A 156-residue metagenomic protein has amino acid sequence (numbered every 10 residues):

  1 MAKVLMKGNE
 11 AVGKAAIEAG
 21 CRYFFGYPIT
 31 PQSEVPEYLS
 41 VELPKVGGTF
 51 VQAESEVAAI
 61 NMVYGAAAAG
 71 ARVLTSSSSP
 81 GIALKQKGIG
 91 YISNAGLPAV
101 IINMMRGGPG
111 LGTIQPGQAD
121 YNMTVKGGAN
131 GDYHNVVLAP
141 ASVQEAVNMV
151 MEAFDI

Functional and structural regions predicted by a protein language model:
M1-G127, H134, S142, M151: Thiamine diphosphate
P140-I156: Internal gly/pro-rich beta-alpha loop/helix module that stabilizes soluble enzyme cofactors or their anionic handles
